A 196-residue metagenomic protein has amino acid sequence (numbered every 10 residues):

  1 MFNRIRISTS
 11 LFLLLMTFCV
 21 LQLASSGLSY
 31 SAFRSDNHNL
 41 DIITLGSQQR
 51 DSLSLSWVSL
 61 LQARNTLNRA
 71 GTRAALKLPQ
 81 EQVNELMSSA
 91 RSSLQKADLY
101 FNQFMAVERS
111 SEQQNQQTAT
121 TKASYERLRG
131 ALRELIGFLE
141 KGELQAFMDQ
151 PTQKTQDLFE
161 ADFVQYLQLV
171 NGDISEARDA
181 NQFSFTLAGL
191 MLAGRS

Functional and structural regions predicted by a protein language model:
M1-R4: Short, Lys/Arg-rich, polar N-terminal cytosolic tail immediately upstream of the first transmembrane signal-anchor
I7-R64, Q80-M87, E108-Y125, A177-L192: Amphipathic alpha-helical segments and their boundaries
Y30-S47, L67-A74, A131-L192: Juxtamembrane amphipathic/coiled-coil helical coupling segments that flank and transmit signals to/from transmembrane
S59-L67, N84-L144, L158, D162-G172 (+1 more regions): Heptad-repeat alpha-helical coiled-coil/4-helix-bundle sensor or tether segments in soluble regions
T72-Q82: Short helix-coil transition/hinge motifs at the ends and kinks of transmembrane helices, capturing the brief
R195-S196: Alpha-helical transmembrane segments of membrane proteins, especially the N-terminal anchoring helices and early TM
